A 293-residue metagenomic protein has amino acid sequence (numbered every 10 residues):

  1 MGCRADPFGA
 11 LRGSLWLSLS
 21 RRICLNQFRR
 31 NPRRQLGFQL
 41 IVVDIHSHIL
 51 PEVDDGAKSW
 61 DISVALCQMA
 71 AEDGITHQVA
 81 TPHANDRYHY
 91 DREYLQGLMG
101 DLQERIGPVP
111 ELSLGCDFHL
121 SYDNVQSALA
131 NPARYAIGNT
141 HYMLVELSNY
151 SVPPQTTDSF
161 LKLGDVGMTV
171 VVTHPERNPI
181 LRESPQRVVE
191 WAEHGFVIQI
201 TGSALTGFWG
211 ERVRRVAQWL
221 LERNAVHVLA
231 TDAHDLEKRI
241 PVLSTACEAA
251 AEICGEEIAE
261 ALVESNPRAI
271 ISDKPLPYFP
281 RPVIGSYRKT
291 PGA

Functional and structural regions predicted by a protein language model:
R4, G9-S18: Short Gly/Ser/Thr- and charged-rich N-terminal loops/segments that act as flexible capping/hinge elements
W16, R22-P32, E248-A293: Mid-to-C-terminal alpha-helical segments outside catalytic/metal-binding sites
W16-V109: An N-terminally biased module of ancient metal coordination in phosphate/nucleic-acid-related enzymes
V43-I45, Q78-T81, S113-D117, V171-T173 (+2 more regions): Active-site neighborhood of phospho(di)ester-bond hydrolases with catalytic His/Asp-centered motifs
A71, G164, L221-E222: Non-catalytic positions within long, well-ordered alpha-helices that form the structural scaffold/packing of enzyme
N85-Y88, H119-S121, R177-L181, L205-F208 (+1 more regions): Active-site environment of divalent metal-dependent phosphoester hydrolases
D91-Q199, P277-Y278, P282-A293: Extended substrate/RNA-proximal surfaces in nucleic-acid metabolism proteins
R223-P241: Short acidic/histidine-rich active-site segments
